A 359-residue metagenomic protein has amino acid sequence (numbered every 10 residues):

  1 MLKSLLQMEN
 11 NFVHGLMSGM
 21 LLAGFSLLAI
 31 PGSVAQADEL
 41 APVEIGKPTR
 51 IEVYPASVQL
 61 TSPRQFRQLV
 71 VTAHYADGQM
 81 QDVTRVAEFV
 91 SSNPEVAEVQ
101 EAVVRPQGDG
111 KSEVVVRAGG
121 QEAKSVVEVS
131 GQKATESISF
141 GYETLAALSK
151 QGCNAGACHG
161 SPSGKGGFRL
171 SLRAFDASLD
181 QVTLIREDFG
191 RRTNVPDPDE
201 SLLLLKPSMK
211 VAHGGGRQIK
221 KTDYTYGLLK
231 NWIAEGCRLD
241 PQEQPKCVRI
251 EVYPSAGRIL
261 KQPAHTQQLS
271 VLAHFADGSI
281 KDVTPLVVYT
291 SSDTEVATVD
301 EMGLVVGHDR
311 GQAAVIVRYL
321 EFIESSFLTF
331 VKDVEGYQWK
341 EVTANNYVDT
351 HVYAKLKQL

Functional and structural regions predicted by a protein language model:
M1-G15: N-terminal secretory signal peptides that target proteins for export/translocation
L2-K3, G24, V116-A118: Short intrinsically disordered, low-complexity coil segments enriched in acidic
L5, G24, I30, Q36-D38 (+1 more regions): Intrinsic disorder/low-complexity segments
L5, L16-M20, T61, K355: A ubiquitous, low-specificity "background" feature that marks scattered single residues across proteins without
G15-P31: Bacterial N-terminal signal peptides
A35-L359: Aromatic- and Gly/Pro-enriched helix-to-coil junctions and flexible linker segments
